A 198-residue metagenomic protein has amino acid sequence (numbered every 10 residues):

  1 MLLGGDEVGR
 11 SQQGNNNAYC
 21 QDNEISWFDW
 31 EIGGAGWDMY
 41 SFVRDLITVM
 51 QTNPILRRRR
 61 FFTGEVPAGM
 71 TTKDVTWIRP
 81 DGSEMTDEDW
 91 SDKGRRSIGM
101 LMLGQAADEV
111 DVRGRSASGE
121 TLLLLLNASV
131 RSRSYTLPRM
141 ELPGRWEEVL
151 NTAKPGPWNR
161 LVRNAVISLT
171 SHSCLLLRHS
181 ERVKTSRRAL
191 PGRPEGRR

Functional and structural regions predicted by a protein language model:
L2, D6-R198: Carbohydrate-interacting/catalytic domains
